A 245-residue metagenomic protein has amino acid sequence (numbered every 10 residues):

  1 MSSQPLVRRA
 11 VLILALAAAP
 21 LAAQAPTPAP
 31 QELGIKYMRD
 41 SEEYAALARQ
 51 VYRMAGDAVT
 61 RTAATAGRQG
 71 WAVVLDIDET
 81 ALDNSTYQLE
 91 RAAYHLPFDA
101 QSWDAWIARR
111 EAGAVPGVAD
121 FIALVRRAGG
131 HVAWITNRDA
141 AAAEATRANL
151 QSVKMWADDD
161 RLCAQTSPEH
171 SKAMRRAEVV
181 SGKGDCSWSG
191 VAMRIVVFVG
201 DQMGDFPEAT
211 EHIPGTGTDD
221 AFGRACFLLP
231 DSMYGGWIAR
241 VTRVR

Functional and structural regions predicted by a protein language model:
S2-V11: Bacterial N-terminal signal peptides that target proteins for export
A10-P20: Bacterial N-terminal signal peptides
A22-L75, R240-R245: Non-catalytic pre-domain segments flanking phosphatase-related domains
M38, E42-R53, R68-Q69, A108-P116 (+3 more regions): Soluble non-cytosolic domains of exported or imported proteins
E42, D139-R245: C-terminal cap/substrate-recognition subdomain and adjoining C-terminal extension of metal-dependent phosphatase-like
A66-R91: Active-site-adjacent structural elements in enzyme catalytic domains
L82-D83, Q88-A114: Metal-dependent phosphoesterase signature
D104-A133, A140: Short, acidic loop-to-helix structural element flanking the phosphoryl-transfer center in phosphate-processing enzymes
